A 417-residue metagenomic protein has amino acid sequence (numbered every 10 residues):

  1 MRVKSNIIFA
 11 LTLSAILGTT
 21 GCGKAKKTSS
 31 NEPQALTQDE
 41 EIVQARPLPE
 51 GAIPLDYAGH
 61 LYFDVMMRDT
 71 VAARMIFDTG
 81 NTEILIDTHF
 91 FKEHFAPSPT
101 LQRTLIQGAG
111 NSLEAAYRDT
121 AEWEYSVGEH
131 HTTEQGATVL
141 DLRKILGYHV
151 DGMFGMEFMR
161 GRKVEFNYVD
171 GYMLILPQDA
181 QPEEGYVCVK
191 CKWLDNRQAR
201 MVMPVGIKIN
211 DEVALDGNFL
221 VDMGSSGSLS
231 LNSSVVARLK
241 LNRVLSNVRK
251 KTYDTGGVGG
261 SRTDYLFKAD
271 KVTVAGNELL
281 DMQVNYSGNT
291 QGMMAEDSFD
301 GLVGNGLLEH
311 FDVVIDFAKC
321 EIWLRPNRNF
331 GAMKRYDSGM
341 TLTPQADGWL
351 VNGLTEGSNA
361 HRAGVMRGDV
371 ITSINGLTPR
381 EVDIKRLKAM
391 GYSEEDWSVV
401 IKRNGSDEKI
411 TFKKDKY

Functional and structural regions predicted by a protein language model:
M1-T37: Bacterial Sec-dependent N-terminal signal peptides
C22-Y417: Pepsin/retropepsin-fold aspartyl endopeptidases
